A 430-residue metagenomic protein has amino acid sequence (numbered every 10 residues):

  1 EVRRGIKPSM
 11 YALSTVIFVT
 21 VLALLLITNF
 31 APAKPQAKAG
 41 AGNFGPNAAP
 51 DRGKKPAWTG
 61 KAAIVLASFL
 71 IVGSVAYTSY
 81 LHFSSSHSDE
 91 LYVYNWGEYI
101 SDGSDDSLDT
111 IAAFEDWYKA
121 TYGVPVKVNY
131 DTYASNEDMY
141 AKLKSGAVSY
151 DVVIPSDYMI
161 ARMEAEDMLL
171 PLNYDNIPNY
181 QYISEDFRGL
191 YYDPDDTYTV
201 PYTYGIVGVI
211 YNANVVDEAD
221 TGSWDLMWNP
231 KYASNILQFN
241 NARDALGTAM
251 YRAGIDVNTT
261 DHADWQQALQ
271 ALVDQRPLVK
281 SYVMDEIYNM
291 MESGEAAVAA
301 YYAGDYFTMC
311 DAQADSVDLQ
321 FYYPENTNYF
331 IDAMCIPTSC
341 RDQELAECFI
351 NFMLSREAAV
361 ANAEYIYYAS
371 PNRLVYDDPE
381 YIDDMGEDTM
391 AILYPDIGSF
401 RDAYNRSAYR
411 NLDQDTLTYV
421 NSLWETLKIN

Functional and structural regions predicted by a protein language model:
E1-L22, L26-F30: Interhelical loop and adjacent transmembrane-helix boundary motif in polytopic membrane transport permeases
I27-Y77: Transmembrane alpha-helical segments of polytopic membrane transport and secretion proteins
L81-R162, N289: Early extracytoplasmic/lumenal segment of secretory-pathway proteins
Y94-L108, S149-E295: Extracytoplasmic ligand-binding site segments that recognize negatively charged/polar headgroups
Y182, W265-D274, K280, A314-C340: Periplasmic-binding protein-like
G208-V215, M250-I255, F330-L345, F352-M353 (+1 more regions): A bilobed periplasmic-binding-protein/Venus flytrap-type ligand-binding module shared by bacterial periplasmic
P337-D402: Mature extracytoplasmic/periplasmic domains
I397-N430: Conserved C-terminal helix/tail region of periplasmic/extracytoplasmic solute-binding proteins
